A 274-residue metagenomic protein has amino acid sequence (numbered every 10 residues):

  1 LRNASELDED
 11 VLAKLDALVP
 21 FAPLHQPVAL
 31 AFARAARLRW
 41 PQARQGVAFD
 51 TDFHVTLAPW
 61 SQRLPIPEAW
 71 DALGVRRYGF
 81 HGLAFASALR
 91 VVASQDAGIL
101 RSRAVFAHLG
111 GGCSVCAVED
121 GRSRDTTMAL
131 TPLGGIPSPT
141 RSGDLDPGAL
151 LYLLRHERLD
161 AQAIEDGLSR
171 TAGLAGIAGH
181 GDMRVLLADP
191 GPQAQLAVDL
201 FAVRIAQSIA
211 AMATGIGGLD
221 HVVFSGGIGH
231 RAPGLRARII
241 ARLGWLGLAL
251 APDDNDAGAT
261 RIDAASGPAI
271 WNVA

Functional and structural regions predicted by a protein language model:
L1, A43-G46, G217-G227: Short glycine-rich phosphate-binding loop at a beta-alpha junction
L1-H25, A43-G46, D52-R63: Short beta-strand-loop/turn "lid" adjacent to the catalytic site in phosphate-handling enzymes
G46-F49, V105-G110, S225, A274: Short beta-strand segments
T56-L154: Glycine-rich phosphate-binding loop of actin/hexokinase-like ATP-binding domains
V118-D120, R124-D160, D166, G226-A257: Catalytic phosphate/nucleotide-handling subdomain of diverse soluble enzymes
D166, R170-I216: Adenine-nucleotide phosphate-binding core of ATP-dependent small-molecule kinases
Q195-D220, G229-A274: Internal helix-turn-beta structural module
